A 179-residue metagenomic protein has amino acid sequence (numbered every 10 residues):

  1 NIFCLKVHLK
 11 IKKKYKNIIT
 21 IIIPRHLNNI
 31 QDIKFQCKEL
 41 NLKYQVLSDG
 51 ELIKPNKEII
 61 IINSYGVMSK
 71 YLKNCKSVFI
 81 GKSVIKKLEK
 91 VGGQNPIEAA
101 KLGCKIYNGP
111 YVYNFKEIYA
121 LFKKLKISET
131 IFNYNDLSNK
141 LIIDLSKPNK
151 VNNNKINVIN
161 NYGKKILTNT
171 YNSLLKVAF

Functional and structural regions predicted by a protein language model:
N1-F179: Nucleotide-activated sugar donor-binding and catalytic core shared by glycosyltransferases and related lipid-linked
